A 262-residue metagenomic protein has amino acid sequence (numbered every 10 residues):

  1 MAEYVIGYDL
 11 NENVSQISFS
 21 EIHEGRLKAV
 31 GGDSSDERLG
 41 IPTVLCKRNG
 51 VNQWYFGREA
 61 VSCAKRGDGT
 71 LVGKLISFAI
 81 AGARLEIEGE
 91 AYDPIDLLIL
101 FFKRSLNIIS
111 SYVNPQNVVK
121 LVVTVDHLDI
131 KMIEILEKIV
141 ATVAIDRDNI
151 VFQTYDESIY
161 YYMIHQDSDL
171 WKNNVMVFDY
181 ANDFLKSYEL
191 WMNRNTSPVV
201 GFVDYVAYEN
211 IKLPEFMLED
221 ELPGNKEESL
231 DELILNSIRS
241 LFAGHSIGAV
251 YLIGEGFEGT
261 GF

Functional and structural regions predicted by a protein language model:
M1-D33, I164-N210: Gly/Thr-rich phosphate-binding beta-strand-loop-beta motif of the actin/hexokinase/Hsp70
M1-R84, A141-A144, N149-Y161: Early-domain small/polar-rich strand-loop-helix modules and first-structured segments of the mature chain
A2-E3, V118, K172-N173, H245-A249: Local beta-strand N-terminus motif with an aromatic residue
I17-F19, K131-E137, Y162-I164, S187-L190 (+1 more regions): A short acidic (Asp/Glu
D33-V122, D204-G244: Conserved phosphate-binding loops in N-terminal lobes of ATP-dependent enzymes of the actin/Hsp70/sugar-kinase
V51-N52, H127-I130, S158, N182 (+2 more regions): Conserved nucleotide-binding/hydrolysis micro-motifs of P-loop NTPases
I95-M163: Active-site neighborhood for divalent-cation/phosphate handling
L121-M132, F242-F262: Glycine-rich phosphate-binding loops at beta-strand->alpha-helix junctions
